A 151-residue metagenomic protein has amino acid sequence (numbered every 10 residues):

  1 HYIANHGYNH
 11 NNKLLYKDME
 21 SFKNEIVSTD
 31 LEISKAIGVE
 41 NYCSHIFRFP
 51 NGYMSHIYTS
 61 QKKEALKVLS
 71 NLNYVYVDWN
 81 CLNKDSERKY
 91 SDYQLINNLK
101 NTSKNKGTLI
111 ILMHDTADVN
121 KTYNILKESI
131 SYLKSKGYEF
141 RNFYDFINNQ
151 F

Functional and structural regions predicted by a protein language model:
H1, H6: Substrate-binding/active-site groove segments that recognize and process beta-1,4-linked N-acetyl-hexosamine
H10-L112, T116-K134, Y138-E139, D145-F151: Catalytic domains of cell-wall/extracellular-matrix polysaccharide-remodeling enzymes, centered on de-N-acetylation
